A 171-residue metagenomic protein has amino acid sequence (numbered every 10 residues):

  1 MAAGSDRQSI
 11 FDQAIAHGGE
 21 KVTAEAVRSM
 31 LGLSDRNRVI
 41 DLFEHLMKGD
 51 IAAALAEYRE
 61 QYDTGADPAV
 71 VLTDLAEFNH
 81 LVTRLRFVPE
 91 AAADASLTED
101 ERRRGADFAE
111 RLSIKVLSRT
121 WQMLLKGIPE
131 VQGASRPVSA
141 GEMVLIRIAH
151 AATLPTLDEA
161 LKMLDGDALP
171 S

Functional and structural regions predicted by a protein language model:
M1-P170: Extended, largely alpha-helical regulatory/partner-binding modules appended to the mid-to-C-terminal parts
